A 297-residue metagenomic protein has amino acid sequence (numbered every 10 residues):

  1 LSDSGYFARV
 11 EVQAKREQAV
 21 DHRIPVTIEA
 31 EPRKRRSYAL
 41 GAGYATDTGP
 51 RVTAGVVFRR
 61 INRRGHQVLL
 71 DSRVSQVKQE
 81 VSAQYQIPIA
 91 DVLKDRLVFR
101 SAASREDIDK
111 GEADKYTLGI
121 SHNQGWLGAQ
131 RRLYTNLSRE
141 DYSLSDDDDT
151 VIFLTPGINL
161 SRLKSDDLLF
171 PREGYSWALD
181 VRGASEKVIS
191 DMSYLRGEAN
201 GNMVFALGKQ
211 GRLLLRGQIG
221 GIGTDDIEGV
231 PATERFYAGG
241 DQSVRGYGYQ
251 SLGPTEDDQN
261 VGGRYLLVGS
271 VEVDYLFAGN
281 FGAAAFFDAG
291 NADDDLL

Functional and structural regions predicted by a protein language model:
L1-Y44, G55, L69-I87, G197-N200 (+1 more regions): Periplasmic polypeptide-binding modules associated with outer-membrane biogenesis and secretion
D3, E140-N280, A285-A289, D293-D295: C-terminal outer-membrane beta-barrel translocator/porin domains of Gram-negative envelope proteins and their
Y6, P32-K34, R60-N62, I89-D91 (+4 more regions): Outer-membrane beta-barrel strand-turn architecture
A19-V20, Y44-R51, L70-V81, R105-K115 (+4 more regions): Solvent-exposed loop/turn segments connecting transmembrane beta-strands in outer-membrane beta-barrel proteins
H22-I24, K34-Y38, P50, R64-H66 (+10 more regions): Outer-envelope beta-barrel architecture signal
T27, G55-V57, L69, Q84-Q86 (+6 more regions): Outer-membrane beta-barrel architecture
R36-T46, V52-A54, F58-R60, R64-S75 (+6 more regions): Transmembrane beta-strand segments that form the barrel wall of outer-membrane beta-barrel proteins
V81-I158: Transmembrane beta-barrel wall of Gram-negative outer-membrane proteins
